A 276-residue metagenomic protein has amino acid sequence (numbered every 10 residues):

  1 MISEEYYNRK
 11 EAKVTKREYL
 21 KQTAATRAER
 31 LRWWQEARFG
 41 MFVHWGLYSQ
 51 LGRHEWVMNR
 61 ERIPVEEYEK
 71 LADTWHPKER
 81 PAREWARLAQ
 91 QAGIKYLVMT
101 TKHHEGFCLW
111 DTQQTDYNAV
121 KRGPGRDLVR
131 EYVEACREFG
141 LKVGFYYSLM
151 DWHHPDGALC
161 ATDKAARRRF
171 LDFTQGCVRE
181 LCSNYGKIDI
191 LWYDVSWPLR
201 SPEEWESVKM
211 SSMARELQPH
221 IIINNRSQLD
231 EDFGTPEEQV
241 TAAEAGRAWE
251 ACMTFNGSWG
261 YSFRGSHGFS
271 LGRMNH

Functional and structural regions predicted by a protein language model:
I2-H276: Mature catalytic domains of secreted/periplasmic carbohydrate-active enzymes
